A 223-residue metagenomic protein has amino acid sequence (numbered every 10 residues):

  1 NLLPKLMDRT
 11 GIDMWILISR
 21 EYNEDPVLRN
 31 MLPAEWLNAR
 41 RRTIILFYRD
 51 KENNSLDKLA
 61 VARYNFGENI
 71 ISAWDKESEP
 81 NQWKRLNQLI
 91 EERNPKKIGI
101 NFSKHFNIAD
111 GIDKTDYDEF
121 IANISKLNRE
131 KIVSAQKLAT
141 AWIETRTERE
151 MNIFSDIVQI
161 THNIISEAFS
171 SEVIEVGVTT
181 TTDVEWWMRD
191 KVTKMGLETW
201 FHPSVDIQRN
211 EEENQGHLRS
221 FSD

Functional and structural regions predicted by a protein language model:
N1-I174, V178-T193, L197: A composition/biophysics-driven feature that prefers long, compositionally simple stretches
D190-D223: Acidic, glycine-rich loop-and-beta core segments that form the ion-binding/anion-interacting portion of active sites
